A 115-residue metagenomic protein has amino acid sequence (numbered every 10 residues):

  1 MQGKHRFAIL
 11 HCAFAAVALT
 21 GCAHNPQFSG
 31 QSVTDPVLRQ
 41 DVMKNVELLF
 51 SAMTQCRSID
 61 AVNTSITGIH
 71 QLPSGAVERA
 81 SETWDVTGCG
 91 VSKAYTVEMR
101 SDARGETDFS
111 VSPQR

Functional and structural regions predicted by a protein language model:
Q2-C12: Bacterial N-terminal signal peptides that target proteins for export
L19-G21: C-terminal motif of bacterial Sec signal peptides marking the signal peptidase cleavage site
A23-R115: Cysteine-centric segments in proteins
